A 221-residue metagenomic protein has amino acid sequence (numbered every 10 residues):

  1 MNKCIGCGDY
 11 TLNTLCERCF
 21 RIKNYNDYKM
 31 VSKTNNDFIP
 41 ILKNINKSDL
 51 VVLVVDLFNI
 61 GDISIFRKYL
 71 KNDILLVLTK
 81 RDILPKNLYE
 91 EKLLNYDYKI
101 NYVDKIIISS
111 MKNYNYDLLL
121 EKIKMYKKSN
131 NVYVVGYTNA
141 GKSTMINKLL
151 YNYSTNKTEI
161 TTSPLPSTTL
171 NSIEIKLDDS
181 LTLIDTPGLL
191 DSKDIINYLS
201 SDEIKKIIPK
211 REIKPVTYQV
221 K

Functional and structural regions predicted by a protein language model:
N2-V51, F58, N72-L75, R81 (+1 more regions): Helix-rich effector regions associated with P-loop NTPase G domains
L42-I45, F66-K68, E121-I123: Short amphipathic alpha-helix with an adjacent loop that forms part of the alpha/beta core around
V52, L75-L76, I106, Y133: A structural signal for isolated positions on well-ordered beta-strands in alpha/beta enzyme cores
V55, L78, G136: Short beta-strand/turn micro-motifs composed of small residues that flank or help shape donor/cofactor-binding pockets
N59-G61, G141, N152, L190: Glycine-rich nucleotide phosphate-binding loop and flanking beta-alpha elements of Rossmann-like dinucleotide-binding
I60-I63, Y116, K142, N171: Short, well-ordered alpha-helical microsegments
I63-F66, N87: Globular "head" domains of long coiled-coil molecular machines
I83-A140, I146-S163: Canonical P-loop GTPase G-domain recognition
